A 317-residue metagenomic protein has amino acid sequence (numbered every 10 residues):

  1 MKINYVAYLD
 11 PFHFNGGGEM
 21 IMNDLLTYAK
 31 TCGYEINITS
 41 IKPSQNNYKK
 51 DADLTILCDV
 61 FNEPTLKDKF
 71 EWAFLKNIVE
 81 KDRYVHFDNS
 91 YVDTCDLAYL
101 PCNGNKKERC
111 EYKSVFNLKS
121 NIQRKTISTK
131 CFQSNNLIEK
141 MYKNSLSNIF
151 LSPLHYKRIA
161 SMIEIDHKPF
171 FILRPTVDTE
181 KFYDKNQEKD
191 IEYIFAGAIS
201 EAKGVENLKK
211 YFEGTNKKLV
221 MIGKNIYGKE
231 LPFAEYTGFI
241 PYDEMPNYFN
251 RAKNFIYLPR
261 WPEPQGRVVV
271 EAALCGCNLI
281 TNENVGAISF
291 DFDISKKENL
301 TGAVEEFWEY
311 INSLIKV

Functional and structural regions predicted by a protein language model:
M1-P64, T94-G104, I280-A287, F292-T301 (+2 more regions): N-terminal pre-catalytic "stem/leader" segment of glycosyltransferase-like enzymes
A52, S145, A252: An anion/phosphate-binding loop that grips the pyrophosphate of nucleotide cofactors and donors
K106-N148: Membrane-proximal helix-turn-helix segments that form the acceptor-binding/catalytic region of lipid-linked
S128-C131, N135, K143-F182: Donor nucleotide-sugar binding/catalytic pocket of nucleotide-sugar-dependent glycosyltransferases
D178-K181, E188-F239: Conserved catalytic-core segment of nucleotide-activated headgroup transferases in glycan assembly
P246, V269-L274: Short alpha-helical segment that forms part of, or immediately flanks, the ligand-binding pocket in carbohydrate-active
N250-P264, C277: Acidic donor-binding loop of glycosyltransferase active sites
P259-V268, E283-N284, I288-F290: Nucleotide-sugar-dependent
